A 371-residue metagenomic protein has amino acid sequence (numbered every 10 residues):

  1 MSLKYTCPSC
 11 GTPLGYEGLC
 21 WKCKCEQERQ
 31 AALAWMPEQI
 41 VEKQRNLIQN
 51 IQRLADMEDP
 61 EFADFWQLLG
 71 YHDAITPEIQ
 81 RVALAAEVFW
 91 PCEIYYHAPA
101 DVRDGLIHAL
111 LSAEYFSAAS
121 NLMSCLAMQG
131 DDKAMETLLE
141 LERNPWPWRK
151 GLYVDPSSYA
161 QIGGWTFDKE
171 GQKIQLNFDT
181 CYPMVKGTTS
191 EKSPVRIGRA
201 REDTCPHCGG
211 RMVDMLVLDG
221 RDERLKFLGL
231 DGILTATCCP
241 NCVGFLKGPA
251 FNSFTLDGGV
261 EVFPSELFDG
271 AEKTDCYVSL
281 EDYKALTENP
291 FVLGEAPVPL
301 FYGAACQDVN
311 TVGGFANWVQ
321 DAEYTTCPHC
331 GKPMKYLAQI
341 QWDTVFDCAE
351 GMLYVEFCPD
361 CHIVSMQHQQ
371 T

Functional and structural regions predicted by a protein language model:
S2-T371: Preference for intrinsically disordered or flexible, low-complexity segments and adjacent hinge/connector residues
